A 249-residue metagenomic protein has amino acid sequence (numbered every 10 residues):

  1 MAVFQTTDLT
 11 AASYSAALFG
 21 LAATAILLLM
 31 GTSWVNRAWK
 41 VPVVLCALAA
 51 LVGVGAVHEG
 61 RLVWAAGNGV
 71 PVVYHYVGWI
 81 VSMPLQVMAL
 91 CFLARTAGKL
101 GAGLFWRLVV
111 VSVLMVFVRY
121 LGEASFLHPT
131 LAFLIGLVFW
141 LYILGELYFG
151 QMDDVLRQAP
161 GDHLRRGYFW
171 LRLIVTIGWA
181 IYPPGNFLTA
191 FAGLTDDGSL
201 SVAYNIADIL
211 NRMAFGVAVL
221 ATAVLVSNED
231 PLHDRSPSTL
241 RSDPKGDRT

Functional and structural regions predicted by a protein language model:
M1-H75, M88-T249: Polytopic alpha-helical membrane-helix bundles and their juxtamembrane interface segments in multi-pass membrane
